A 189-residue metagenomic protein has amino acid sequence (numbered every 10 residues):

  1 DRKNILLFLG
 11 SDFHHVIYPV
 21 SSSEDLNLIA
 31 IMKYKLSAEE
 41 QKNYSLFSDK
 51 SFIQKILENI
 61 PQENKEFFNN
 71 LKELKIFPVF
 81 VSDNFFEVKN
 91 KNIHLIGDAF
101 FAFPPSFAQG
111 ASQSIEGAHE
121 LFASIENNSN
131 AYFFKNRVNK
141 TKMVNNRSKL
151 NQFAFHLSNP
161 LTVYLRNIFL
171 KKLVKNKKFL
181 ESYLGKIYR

Functional and structural regions predicted by a protein language model:
D1, L9-D12, S23, L74 (+4 more regions): A generic fold-level signal
D1-K65: Conserved FAD-binding catalytic core of PHBH/FMO-like flavoproteins
N27-I31, F68-N69, H94-G97: Short, conserved beta-strand edge motifs with alternating hydrophobic and charged residues
E63-S82: A glycine-rich dinucleotide-binding beta-alpha-beta segment and adjacent secondary-structure elements that constitute
E66, F86, F107-S112, H119-R189: C-terminal helical "tail/cap" subdomain of flavin- and related membrane-associated enzymes
I76-P104: FAD-binding beta-loop-beta segment adjacent to the flavin cofactor pocket
